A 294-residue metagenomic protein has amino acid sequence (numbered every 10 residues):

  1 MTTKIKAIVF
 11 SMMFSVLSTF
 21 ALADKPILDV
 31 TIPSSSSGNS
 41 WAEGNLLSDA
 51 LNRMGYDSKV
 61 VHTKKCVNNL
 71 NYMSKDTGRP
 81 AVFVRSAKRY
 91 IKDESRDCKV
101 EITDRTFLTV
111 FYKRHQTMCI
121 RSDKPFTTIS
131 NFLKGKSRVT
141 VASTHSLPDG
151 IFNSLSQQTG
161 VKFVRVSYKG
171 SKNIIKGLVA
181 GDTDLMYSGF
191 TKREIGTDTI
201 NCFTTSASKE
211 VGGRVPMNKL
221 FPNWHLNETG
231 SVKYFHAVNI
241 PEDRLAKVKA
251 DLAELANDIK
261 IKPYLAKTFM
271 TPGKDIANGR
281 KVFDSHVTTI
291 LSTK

Functional and structural regions predicted by a protein language model:
M1-V9: Bacterial N-terminal signal peptides that target proteins for export
V9-S18: Bacterial N-terminal signal peptides
L22-D104, L147-P148, Q158-Y187, K192-G196 (+2 more regions): N-terminal (or domain-start) structured segment
D24-L28, R53, F163, D243-K294: An extracytoplasmic/periplasmic, membrane-proximal ligand-sensing/linker region
C98-T117, T140, N218, P222-H225: A structural signal for short loop-to-beta-strand junctions that line the ligand-binding cleft of periplasmic/secreted
K113, K192-N257, S285: C-terminal lobe and pocket-closing loops of periplasmic/extracytoplasmic Venus-flytrap solute-binding proteins
I120-R138: Flexible hinge/capping segments at coil-to-helix
A142-N153: Secondary-structure junction motif
